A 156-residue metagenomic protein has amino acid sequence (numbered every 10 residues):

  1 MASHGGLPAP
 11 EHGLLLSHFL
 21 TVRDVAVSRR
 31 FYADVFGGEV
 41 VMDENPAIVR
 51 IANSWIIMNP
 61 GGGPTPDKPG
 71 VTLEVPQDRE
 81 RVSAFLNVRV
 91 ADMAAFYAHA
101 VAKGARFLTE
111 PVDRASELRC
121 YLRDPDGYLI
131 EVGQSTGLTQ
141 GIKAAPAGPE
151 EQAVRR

Functional and structural regions predicted by a protein language model:
M1-L16, E39-V88, Y97-R123, S135-R156: Vicinal oxygen chelate
F19-V25, R114: Conserved beta-strand-loop-alpha-helix junction that forms the acyl-donor binding cleft
S28-A33, A100, G127: Conserved active-site tyrosine of GNAT-family acetyltransferases
E131-V132: Short glycine-/small-residue motifs
